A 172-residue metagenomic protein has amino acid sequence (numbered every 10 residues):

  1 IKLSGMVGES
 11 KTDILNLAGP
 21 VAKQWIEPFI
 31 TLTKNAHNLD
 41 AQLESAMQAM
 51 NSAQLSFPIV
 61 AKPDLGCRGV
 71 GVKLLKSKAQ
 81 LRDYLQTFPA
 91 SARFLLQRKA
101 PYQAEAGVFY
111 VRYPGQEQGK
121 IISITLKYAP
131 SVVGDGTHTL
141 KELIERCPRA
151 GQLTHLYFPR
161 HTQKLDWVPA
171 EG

Functional and structural regions predicted by a protein language model:
S10-L165: Active-site nucleotide/adenylate-binding loops and adjacent lid/helix of ATP-dependent enzymes
L165-G172: Contiguous C-terminal substrate-recognition/catalytic subdomains in enzyme active sites
